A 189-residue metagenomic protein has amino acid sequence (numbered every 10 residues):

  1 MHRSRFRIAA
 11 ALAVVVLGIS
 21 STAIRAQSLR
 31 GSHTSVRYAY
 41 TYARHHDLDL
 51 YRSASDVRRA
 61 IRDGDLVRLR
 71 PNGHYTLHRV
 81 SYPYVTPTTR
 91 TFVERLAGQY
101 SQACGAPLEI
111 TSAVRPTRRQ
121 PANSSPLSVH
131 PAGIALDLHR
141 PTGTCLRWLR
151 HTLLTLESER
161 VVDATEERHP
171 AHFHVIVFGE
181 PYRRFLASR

Functional and structural regions predicted by a protein language model:
H2-A11: Bacterial N-terminal signal peptides that target proteins for export
A10-I19: Bacterial N-terminal signal peptides
G18, Y100-Q102, H130, E167: A generic structural signal for short, solvent-exposed coil/turn residues that cap or connect secondary-structure
T22-F92, R168-P170, Y182-R189: Extracytoplasmic cell-surface/polysaccharide-interacting catalytic and binding patches
P71-H78, C104-A106, A132-L136, A171-F173: Envelope-exposed proteins and targeting segments
V85-F92, L96, C145-T152: Stable alpha-helical elements in mature extracytoplasmic
T91-N123: Extended, low-complexity, intrinsically disordered C-terminal regulatory tails of eukaryotic serine/threonine kinases
P126-R189: Catalytic cores and adjacent binding grooves of peptidoglycan-active enzymes
